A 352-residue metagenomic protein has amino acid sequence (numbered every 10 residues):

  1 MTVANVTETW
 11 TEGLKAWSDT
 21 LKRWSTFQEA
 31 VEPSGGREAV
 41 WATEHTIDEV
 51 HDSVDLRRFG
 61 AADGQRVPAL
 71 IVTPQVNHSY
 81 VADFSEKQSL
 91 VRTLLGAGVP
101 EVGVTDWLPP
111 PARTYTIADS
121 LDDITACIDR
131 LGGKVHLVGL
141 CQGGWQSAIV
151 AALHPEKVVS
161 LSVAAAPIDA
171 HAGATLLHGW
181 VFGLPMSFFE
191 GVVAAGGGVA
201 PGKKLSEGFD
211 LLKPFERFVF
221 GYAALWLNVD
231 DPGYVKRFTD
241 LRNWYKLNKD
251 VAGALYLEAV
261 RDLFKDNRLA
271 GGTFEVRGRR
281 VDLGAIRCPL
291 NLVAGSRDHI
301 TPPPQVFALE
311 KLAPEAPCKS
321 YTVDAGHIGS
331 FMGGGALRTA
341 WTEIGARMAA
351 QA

Functional and structural regions predicted by a protein language model:
M1-A39: N-terminal targeting or regulatory segments adjacent to alpha/beta-hydrolase or S9 domains
M1-G13, G132-G133, S147-A254: Alpha/beta-hydrolase-fold enzymes
S34, A39-P110: Short, surface-exposed "cap/lid" segments of acyl-processing enzymes
W107-K134: Catalytic nucleophile-loop/oxyanion-hole region of alpha/beta-hydrolase and closely related hydrolase-like folds
V138-S147: Gly/Ala-rich beta-loop-alpha elbow adjacent to hydrolase catalytic centers
I286, L292-A294, D298: Short beta-strand/loop motif that positions the catalytic acidic residue of the alpha/beta-hydrolase fold
H299-Q305: Conserved alpha/beta-hydrolase "acid-adjacent" motif
S320, D324-T339: Catalytic histidine-centered segment of alpha/beta-hydrolase-like enzymes
